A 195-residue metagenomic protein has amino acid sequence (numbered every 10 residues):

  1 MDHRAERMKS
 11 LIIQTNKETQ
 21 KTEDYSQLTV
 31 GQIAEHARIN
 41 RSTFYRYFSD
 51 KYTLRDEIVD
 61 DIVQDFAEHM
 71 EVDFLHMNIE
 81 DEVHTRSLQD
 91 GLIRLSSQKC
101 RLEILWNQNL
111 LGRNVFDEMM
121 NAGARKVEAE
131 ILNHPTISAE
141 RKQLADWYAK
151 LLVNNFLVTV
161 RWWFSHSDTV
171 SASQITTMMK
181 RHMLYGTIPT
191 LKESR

Functional and structural regions predicted by a protein language model:
M1-E6, L191-R195: N-terminal intrinsically disordered/low-complexity leader segments
R4-I12, L144: N-terminal positioning helix adjacent to the helix-turn-helix/winged-helix DNA-binding module
S10-E18, H36, T53-D73, R86 (+3 more regions): Alpha-helical structural segments
T19-T53: Helix-turn-helix
D24-V30, R38, I137-L144, I188-P189: Short glycine/proline-centered loop/turn elements that form peptide/ligand docking sites
E71-R101: Hydrophobic alpha-helical connector segments
L110-T136, Q143-L157, I188: Amphipathic alpha-helical packing segments from all-alpha helical-bundle domains
L132, W162-R195: C-terminal peripheral helix-coil segments that are non-catalytic and often amphipathic
